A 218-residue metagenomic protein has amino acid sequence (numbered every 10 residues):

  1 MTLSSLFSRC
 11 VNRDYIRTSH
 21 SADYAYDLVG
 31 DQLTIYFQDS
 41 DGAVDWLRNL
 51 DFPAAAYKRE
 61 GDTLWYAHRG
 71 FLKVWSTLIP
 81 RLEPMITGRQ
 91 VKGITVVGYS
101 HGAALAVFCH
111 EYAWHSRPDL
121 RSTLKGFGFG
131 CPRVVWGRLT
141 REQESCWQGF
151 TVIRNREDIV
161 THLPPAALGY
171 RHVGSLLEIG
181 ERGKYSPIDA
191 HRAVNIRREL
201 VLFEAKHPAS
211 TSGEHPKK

Functional and structural regions predicted by a protein language model:
M1-V97, H101-K218: Non-catalytic, mobile gating and regulatory segments of ester bond hydrolases
